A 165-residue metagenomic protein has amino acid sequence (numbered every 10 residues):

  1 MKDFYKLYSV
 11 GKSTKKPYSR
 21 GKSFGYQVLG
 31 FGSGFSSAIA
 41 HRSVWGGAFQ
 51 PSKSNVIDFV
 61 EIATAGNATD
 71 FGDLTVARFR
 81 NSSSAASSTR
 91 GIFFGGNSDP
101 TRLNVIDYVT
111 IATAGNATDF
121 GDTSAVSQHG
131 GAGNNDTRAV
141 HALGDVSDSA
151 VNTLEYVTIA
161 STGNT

Functional and structural regions predicted by a protein language model:
M1-T165: Polar, enzyme-active/binding microenvironments
